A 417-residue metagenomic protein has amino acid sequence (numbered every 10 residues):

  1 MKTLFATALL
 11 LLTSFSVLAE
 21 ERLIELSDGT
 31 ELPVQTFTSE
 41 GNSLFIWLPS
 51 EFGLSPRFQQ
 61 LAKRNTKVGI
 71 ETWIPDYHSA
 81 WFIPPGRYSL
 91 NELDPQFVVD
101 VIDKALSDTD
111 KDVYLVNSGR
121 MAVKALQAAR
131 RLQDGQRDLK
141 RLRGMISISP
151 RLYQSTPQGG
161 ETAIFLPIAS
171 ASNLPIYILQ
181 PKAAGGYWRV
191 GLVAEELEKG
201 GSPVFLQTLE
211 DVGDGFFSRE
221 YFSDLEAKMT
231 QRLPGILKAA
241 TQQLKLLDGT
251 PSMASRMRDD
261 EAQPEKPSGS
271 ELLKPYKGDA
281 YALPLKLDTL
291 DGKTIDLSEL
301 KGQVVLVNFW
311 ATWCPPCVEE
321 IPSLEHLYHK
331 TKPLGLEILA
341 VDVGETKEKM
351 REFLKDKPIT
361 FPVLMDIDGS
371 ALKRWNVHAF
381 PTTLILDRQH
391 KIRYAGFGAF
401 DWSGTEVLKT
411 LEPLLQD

Functional and structural regions predicted by a protein language model:
T30-D112: Serine-hydrolase catalytic machinery in alpha/beta-hydrolase-like enzymes
P33-T38, K286-V305: A short beta-strand-turn-helix
T38, G144, P150-F205: The feature captures the conserved acid-bearing segment of alpha/beta-hydrolase catalytic domains
D110-A171: Primarily recognizes the serine-hydrolase "nucleophile elbow" in alpha/beta-hydrolase and SGNH/GDSL folds
L246-P284: N-proximal helix/coil linker or "cap" segments that precede and/or mark the start of modular domains
F309-H326: Conserved redox-active cysteine motifs that mediate thiol-disulfide chemistry, especially di-cysteine Cys-X(1-2)-Cys
G335-K347, T360-G369: Thiol-based oxidoreductase modules, predominantly thioredoxin-like and allied folds used for disulfide exchange
F353-T360, D366-E412: Thiol/disulfide oxidoreductase modules built on the thioredoxin-like
